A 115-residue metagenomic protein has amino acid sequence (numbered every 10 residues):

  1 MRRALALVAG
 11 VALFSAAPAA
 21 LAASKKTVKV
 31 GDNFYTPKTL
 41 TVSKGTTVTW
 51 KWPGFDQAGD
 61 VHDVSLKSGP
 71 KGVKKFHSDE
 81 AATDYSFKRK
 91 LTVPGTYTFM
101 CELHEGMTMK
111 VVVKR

Functional and structural regions predicted by a protein language model:
M1-L7: Bacterial N-terminal signal peptides that target proteins for export
V8-A16: Bacterial N-terminal signal peptides
P18-R115: Extracytoplasmic copper-binding redox domains, predominantly the cupredoxin/blue-copper superfamily
